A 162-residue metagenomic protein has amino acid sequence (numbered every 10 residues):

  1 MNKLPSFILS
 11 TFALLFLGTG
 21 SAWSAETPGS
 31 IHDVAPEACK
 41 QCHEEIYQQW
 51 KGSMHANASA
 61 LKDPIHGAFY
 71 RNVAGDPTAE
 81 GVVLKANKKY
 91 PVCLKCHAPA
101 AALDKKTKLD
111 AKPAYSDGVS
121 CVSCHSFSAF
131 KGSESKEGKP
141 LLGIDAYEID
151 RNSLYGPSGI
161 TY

Functional and structural regions predicted by a protein language model:
M1-S6: Positively charged n-region of N-terminal signal peptides that target proteins for export
L9-T19: Bacterial N-terminal signal peptides
A22-Y115, A129-Y162: Sequence context of c-type cytochrome heme-c attachment sites
V119-A129: A generic, well-ordered mixed alpha/beta core segment in the N-terminal half of proteins
